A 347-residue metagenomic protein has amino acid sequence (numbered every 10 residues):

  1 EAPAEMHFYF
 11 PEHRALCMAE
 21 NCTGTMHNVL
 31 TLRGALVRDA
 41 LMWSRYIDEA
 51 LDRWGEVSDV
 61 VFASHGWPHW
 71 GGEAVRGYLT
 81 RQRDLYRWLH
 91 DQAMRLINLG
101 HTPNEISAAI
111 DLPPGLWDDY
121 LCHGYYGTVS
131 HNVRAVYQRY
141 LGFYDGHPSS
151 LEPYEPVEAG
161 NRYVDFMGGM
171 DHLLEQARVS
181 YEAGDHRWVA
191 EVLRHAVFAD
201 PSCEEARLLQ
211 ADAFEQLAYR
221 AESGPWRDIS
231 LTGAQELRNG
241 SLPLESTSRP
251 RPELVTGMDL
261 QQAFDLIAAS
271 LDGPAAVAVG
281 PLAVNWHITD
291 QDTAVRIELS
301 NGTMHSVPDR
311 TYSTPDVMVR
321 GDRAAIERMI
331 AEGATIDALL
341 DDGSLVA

Functional and structural regions predicted by a protein language model:
E1-L99: Metallo-beta-lactamase
F10, A19-E20, H65-G66, L193 (+3 more regions): Active-site proximal loops enriched in glycine and acidic residues that flank catalytic Cys/His/Asp and coordinate
T23-G24, N28, E49-E56, R95 (+7 more regions): Short, well-ordered loop/turn and helix-capping segments at boundaries between secondary-structure elements and domains
V57-H65, P103-E105, W226, R238-S241: Short, compositionally biased low-complexity segments
H65-P68, P114, D292: Glycine-rich beta-alpha junction loops
R76, T80-R81, R87-A206, D212-Y219: Hard-cation-handling environments
Q176-V179, D185-E191, F198, S202 (+1 more regions): Feature captures hydrophobic
